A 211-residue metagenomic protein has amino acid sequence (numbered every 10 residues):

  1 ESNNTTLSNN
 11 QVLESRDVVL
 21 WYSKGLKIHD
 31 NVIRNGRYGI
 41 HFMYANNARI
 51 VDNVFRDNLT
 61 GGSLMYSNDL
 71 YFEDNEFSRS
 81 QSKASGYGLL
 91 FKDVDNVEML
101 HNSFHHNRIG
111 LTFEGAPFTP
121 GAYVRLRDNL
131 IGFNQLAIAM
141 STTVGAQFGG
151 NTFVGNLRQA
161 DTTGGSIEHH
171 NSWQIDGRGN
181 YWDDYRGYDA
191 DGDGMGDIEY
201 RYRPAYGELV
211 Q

Functional and structural regions predicted by a protein language model:
E1, S15-Y22, R37-Y44, L59-Y66 (+5 more regions): Short glycine/acidic-rich loop motifs that flank beta-strands on beta-rich extracellular proteins
E1-T6, K24-K27, N46-V51, N68-E73 (+4 more regions): Surface-exposed loop/turn motifs in large extracellular/passenger domains
E1-V12, V210: Short, intrinsically disordered, charge-balanced linker/junction segments flanking boundaries in proteins
T5, L13, N35, A48 (+8 more regions): A cross-taxa feature marking solvent-exposed loop/turn segments within ectodomains of secreted and single-pass membrane
E98-G115, G121, R127-A139: A compositional/structural signature marking long, glycine- and acidic/polar-rich segments with frequent tryptophans
V144-Q211: Acidic, glycine- and Ser/Thr-rich low-complexity intrinsically disordered tracts in extracellular/secreted proteins
